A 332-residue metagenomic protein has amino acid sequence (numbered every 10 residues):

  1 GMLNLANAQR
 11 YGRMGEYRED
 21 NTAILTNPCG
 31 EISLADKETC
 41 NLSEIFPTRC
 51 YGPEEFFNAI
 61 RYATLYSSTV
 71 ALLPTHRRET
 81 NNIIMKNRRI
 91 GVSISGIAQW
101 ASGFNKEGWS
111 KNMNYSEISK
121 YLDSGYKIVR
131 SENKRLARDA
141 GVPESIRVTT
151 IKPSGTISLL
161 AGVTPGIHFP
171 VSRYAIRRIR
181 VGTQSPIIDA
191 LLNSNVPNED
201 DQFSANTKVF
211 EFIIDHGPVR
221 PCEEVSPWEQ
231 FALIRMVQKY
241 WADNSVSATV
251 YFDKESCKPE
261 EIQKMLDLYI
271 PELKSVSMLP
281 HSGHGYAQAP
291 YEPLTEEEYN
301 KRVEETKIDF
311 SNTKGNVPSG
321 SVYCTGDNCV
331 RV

Functional and structural regions predicted by a protein language model:
G1-L5, R13-E54, I60-H76, K86 (+3 more regions): Catalytic alpha/beta core of large soluble enzyme barrels
D20, S33, E54-E55, T80-R89 (+5 more regions): Alpha-helix capping and helix-loop boundary segments enriched in small/acidic/polar residues
E38, S93-G96: Catalytic-loop motifs flanking and including active-site residues across diverse enzymes
A71-R78, G96, A101-P153: Internal maturation/activation junctions in enzymes
C329: Short linear clamp-binding motif
